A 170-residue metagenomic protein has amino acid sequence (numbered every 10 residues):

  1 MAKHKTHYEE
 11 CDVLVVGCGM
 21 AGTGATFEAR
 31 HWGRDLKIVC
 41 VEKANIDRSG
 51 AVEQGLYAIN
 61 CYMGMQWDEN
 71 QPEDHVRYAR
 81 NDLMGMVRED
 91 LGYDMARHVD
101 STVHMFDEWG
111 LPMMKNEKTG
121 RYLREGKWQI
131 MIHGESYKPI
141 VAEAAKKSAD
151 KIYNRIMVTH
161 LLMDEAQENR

Functional and structural regions predicted by a protein language model:
M1-K3, A25: A generic local structural motif
K3-K5, L36-K37, K43-N169: Conserved N-terminal/central alpha/beta ligand/cofactor-binding core
Y8-C11: Core beta-strand elements of the Rossmann-like FAD/NAD(P) dinucleotide-binding domain in flavoenzyme oxidoreductases
V13-C40: N-terminal Rossmann-like FAD-binding beta1-loop-alpha1 element of flavoenzymes
